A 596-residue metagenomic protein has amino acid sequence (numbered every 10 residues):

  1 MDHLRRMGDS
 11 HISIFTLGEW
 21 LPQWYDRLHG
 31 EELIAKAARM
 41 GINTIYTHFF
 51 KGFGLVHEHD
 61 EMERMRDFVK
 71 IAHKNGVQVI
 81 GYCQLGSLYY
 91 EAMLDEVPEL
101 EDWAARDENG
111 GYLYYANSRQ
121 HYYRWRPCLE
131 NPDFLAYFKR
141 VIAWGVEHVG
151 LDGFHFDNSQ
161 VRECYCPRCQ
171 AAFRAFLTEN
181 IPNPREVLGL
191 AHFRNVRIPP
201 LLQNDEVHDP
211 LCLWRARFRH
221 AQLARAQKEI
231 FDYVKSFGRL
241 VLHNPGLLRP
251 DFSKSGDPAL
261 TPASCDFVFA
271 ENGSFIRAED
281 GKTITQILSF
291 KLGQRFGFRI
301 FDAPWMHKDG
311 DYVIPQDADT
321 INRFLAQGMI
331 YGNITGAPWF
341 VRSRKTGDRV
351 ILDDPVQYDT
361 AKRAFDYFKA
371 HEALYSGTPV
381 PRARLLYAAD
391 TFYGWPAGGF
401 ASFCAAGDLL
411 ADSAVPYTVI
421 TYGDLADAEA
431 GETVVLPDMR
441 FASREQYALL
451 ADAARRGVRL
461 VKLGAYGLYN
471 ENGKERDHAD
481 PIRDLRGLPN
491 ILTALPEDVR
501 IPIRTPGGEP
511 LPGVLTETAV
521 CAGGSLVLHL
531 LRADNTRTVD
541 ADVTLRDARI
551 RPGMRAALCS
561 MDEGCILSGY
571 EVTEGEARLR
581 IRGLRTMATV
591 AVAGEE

Functional and structural regions predicted by a protein language model:
M1-C83, A136, A143, P379-V380 (+7 more regions): Mature N-terminal, pre-catalytic/accessory segment of carbohydrate-active enzymes
M1-W20, D107-R126, F296-G310: N-terminal small/glycine-rich loop or linker at the start of catalytic domains across soluble metabolic enzymes
G8-E19, I45-T47, V79-Y82, F154-F156 (+4 more regions): Hydrophobic faces of well-ordered beta-strands that scaffold small-molecule active sites in alpha/beta enzyme cores
W20-R39, D133-G145, P250-T261, Q286 (+2 more regions): Short, acidic/polar
R27-G52, H148-L151, A263, F267-V268 (+4 more regions): Catalytic domains of carbohydrate-active enzymes, especially glycoside hydrolases
G81, L85-V149, A191, N195-H220 (+1 more regions): Active-site-adjacent "subsite" loops/lids of carbohydrate-active enzymes
H155-L211: Active-site-proximal loop/short-helix segments that contain or immediately flank catalytic acid/base residue(s)
N195, N204-E206, H220, A224-V241 (+2 more regions): Carbohydrate-binding surfaces of carbohydrate-active enzymes
